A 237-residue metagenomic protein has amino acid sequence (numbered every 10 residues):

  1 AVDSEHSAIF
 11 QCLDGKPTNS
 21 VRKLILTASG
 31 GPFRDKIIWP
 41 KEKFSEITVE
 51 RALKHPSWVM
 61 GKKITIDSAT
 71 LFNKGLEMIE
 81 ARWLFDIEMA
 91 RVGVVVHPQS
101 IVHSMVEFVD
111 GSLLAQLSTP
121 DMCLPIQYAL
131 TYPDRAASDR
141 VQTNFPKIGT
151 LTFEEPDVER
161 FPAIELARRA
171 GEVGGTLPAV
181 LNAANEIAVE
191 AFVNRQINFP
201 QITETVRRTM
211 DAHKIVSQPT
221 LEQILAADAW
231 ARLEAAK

Functional and structural regions predicted by a protein language model:
A1-K237: Catalytic, metal-anchored helix/loop core of enzyme active sites in primary metabolism
